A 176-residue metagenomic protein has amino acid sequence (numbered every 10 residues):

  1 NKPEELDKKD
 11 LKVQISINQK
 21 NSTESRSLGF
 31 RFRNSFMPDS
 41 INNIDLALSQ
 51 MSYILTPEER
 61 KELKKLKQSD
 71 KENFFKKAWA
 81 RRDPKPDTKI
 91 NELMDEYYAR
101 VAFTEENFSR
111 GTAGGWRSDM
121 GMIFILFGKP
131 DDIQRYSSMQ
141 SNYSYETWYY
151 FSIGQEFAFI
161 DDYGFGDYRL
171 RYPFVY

Functional and structural regions predicted by a protein language model:
N1-K2, S16: Poly-acidic low-complexity segments
P3-L6, T23-Y176: Residues within mature, well-folded domains
D7-N21: Short, aromatic- and glycine-rich surface loops/edge beta-strands on solvent-exposed regions
